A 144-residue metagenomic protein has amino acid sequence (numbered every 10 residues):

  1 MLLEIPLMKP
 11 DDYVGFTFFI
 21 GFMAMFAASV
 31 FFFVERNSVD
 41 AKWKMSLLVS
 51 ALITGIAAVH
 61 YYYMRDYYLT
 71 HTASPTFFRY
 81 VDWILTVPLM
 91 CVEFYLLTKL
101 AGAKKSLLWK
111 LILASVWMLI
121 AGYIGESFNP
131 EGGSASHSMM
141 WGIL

Functional and structural regions predicted by a protein language model:
M1-M25: Hydrophobic transmembrane alpha-helical segments in integral membrane proteins
I20-R36: N-terminal signal-anchor/start-transfer transmembrane helix
S29-F33, Y61-R65, Y80-I112, Y123-P130: Internal transmembrane alpha-helix with an interfacial aromatic "cap," most often the third helix
V39-A51, A103-L111: Membrane-interfacial loop-to-transmembrane alpha-helix junctions, especially the N-terminal start
L48-Y67: A generic, lipid-embedded transmembrane alpha helix
I53-V59, S115-I124: Aromatic-anchored segments of alpha-helical transmembrane domains
T70-V81, G132-I143: Non-cytosolic membrane-interface motifs at loop->transmembrane helix junctions
K110-A121, S136-L144: Alpha-helical membrane segments in multi-pass integral membrane proteins
